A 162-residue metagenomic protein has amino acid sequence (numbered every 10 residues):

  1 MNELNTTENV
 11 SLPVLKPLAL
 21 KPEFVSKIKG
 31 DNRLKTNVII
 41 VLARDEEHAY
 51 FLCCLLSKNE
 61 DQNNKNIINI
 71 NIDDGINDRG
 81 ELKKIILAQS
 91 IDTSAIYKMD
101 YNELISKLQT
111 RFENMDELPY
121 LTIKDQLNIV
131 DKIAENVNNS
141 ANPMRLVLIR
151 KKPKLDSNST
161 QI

Functional and structural regions predicted by a protein language model:
T6-S11, L82: Short, surface-exposed secondary-structure edge patches
N9-K27, V38: Short coil-to-beta transition motif at edge beta-strands of beta-rich domains
P17, Y50, L87-S90: A residue-level signal for beta-strand positions that form part of recognition/binding surfaces within mature
P22, L55, S94-A95: Pocket-edge structural micro-motifs
I28-T36, V41-R79: Compact nucleic-acid interaction/catalytic patches
I72-I162: C-terminal terminal-subdomain/extension
